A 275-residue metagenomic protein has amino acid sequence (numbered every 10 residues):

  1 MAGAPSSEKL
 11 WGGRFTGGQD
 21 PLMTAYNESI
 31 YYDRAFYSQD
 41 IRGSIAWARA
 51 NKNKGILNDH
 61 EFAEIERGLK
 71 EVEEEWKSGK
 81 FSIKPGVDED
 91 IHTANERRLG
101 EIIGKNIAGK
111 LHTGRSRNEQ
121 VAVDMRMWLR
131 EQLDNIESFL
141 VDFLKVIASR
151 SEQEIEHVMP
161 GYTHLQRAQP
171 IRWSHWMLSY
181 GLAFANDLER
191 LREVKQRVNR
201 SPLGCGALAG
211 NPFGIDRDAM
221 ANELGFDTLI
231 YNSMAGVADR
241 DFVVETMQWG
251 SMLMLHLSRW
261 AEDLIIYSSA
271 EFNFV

Functional and structural regions predicted by a protein language model:
A2-G210, I215-N222: A helix-coil-helix interface module used to build multimeric assemblies and to scaffold catalytic/cofactor sites
L224-V275: Acidic, glycine-rich loop-and-beta core segments that form the ion-binding/anion-interacting portion of active sites
